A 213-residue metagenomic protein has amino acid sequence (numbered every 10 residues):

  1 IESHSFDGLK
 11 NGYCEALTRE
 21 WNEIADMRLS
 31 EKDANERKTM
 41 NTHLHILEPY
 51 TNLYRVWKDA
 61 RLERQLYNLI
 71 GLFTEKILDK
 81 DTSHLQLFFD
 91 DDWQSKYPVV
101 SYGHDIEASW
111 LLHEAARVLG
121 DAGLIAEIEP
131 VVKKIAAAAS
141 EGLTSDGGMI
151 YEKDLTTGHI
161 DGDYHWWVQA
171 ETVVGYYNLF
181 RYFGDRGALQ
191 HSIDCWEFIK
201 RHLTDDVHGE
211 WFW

Functional and structural regions predicted by a protein language model:
I1-W213: Glycan-recognition and catalytic cores of secretory/periplasmic carbohydrate-active enzymes
